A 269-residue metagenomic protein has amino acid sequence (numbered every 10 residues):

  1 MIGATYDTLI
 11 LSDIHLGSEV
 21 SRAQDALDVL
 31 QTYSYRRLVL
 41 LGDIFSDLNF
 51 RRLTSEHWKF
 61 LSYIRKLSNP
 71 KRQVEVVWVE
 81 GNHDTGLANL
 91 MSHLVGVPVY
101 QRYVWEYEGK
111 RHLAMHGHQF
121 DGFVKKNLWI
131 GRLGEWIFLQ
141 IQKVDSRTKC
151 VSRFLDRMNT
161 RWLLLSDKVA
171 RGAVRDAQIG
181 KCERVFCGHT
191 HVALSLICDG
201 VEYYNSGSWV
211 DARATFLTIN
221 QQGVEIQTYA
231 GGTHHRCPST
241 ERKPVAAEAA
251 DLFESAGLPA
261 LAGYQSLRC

Functional and structural regions predicted by a protein language model:
M1-V20, I130-L163, T240, V245-A246 (+2 more regions): Mobile, glycine- and charge-enriched loop segments and immediately flanking short secondary-structure elements within
I2-D7, L16-Y107: Core catalytic region of metal-dependent phosphoesterases/phosphodiesterases, especially metallo-beta-lactamase-like
D7-H15, R111-H118, E202-G207: Active-site-proximal beta-strand elements of phosphoester/diester hydrolases
D13, L38, D43, I64 (+5 more regions): Divalent metal-coordination and catalytic microenvironments
L16-E19, F45-N49, V79-N89, Q119-F123 (+2 more regions): Active-site environment of divalent metal-dependent phosphoester hydrolases
V77-K181: Conserved catalytic scaffold of divalent metal-dependent phosphoesterases
Y107-E108, I197-C269: Binuclear metal-dependent phosphoesterase catalytic core
W162-Q221: Extended, basic/helix-rich recognition subdomains
